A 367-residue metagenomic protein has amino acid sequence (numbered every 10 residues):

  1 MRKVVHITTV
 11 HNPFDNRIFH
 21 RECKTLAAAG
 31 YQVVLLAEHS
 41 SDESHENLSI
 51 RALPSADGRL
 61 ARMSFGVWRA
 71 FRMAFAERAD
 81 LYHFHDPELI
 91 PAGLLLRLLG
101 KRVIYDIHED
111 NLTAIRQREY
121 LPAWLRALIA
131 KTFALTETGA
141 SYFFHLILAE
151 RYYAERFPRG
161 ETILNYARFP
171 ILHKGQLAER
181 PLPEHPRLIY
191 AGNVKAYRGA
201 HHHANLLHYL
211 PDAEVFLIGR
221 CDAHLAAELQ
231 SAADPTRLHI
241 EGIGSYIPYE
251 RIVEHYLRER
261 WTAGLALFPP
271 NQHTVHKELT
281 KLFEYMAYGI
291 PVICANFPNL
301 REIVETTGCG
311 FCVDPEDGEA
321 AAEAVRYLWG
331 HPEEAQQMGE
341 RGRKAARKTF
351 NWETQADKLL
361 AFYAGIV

Functional and structural regions predicted by a protein language model:
M1-S40, R151-Y152, R168, H201-D212 (+1 more regions): N-terminal subdomain of nucleotide-sugar transferases
V5, E179-L210, V215-G219: Conserved donor-binding/catalytic core segment of Leloir-type glycosyltransferases
R17, R198, S245-E284, C294-E302: Nucleotide-sugar-dependent
K24, W68-F75, L95-L99, Y105 (+2 more regions): Membrane-proximal helix-turn-helix segments that form the acceptor-binding/catalytic region of lipid-linked
I129-K174: A short, active-site helix/loop in glycosyltransferases that binds the activated sugar's phosphate group
G219, A227-T262: Nucleotide-activated donor-binding/catalytic signature segment of Leloir-type glycosyltransferases, i.e., the conserved
T306-T307, F311-G318, Y327-P332: Conserved acidic donor-binding segment of nucleotide-sugar-dependent glycosyltransferases
A320, Y327, E334-T349, K358-A361: A short, well-ordered alpha-helix in the C-terminal region of glycosyltransferases
